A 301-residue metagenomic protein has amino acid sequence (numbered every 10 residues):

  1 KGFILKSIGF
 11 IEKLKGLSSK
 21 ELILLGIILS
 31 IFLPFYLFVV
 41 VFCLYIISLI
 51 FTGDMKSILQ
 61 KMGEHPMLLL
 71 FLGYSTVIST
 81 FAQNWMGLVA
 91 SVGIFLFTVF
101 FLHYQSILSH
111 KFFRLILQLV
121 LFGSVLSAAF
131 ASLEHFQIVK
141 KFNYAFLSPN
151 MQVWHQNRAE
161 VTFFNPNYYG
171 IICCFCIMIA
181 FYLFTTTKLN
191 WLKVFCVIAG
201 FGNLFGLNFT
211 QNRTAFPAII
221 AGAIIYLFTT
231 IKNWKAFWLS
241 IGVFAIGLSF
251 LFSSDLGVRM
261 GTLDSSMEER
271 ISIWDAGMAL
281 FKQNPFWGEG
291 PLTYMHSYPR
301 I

Functional and structural regions predicted by a protein language model:
K1-V89, G93-L121, L183-V194, K232 (+2 more regions): Transmembrane signal-anchor hairpin modules in multi-pass inner-membrane enzymes, especially those that act on
L25-I27, Y45, T76, L96-V99 (+4 more regions): Alpha-helical transmembrane segments of multi-pass inner-membrane proteins
L37, A131-Y144, S253-S265, F286: Helix-to-loop transition at the C-terminal end of transmembrane segments
L147-N157, R270, A276-F281: Luminal/periplasmic active-site loops of membrane-embedded glycosylation enzymes
A159-F163, Y169, M260, M267 (+3 more regions): Short clusters of hydrophobic/aromatic residues that line enzyme substrate/ligand-binding pockets
A245-I246: Hydrophobic membrane-insertion alpha-helices, especially the h-region of bacterial N-terminal signal peptides
I271-I301: TM-adjacent membrane-interface loops and short helices in multi-pass inner/ER membrane proteins
